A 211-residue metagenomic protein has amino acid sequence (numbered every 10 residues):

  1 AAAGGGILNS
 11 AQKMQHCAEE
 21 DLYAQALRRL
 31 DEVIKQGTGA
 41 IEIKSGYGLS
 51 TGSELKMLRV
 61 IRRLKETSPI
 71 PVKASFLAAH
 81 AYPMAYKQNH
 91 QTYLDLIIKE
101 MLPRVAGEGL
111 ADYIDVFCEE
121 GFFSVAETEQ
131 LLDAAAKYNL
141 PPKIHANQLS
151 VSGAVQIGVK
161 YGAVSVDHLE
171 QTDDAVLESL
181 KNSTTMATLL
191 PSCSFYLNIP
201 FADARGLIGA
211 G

Functional and structural regions predicted by a protein language model:
A1-A2: Replace "His-x-His-based motif
G6-A26, D31-E32, G39-S152: Metal-coordinating catalytic core of metallo-dependent amide/deamination hydrolases
I34, I98, A106-G107, A136 (+3 more regions): Non-catalytic positions within long, well-ordered alpha-helices that form the structural scaffold/packing of enzyme
Q36, E54, I61-R63, A85-Y86 (+6 more regions): Alpha-helix boundary/interfacial micro-motifs
P141-P142, V151-G211: Active-site-adjacent C-terminal substructures of enzyme catalytic domains
